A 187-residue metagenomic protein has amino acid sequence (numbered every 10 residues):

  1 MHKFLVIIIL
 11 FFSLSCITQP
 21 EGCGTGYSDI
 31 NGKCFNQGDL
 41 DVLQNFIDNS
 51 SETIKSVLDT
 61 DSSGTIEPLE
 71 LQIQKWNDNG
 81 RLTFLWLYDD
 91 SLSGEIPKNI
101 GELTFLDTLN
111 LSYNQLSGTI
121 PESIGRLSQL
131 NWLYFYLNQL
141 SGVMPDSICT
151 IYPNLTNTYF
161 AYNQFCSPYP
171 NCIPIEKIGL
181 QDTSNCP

Functional and structural regions predicted by a protein language model:
H2-I8: Sec-dependent signal peptide recognition, specifically the positively charged N-region followed immediately by
G24-K98: LRR flanking "cap" motifs
S28-N31, L155-P187: Membrane-proximal C-terminal cap and juxtamembrane stalk of leucine-rich repeat ectodomains
N79-R81, G101-L106, G125-L130, T150-L155 (+1 more regions): Leucine-rich repeat
L85-L87, D107-L111, N131-F135, T156-F160: Conserved hydrophobic beta-strand positions in leucine-rich repeat
D90, N114, F135-N138, N163: Consensus "Asn ladder" position of solenoid repeat domains
S93-G101, S117-E122, S141-C149, P168-N171: The feature encodes a structural signal of leucine-rich repeats
